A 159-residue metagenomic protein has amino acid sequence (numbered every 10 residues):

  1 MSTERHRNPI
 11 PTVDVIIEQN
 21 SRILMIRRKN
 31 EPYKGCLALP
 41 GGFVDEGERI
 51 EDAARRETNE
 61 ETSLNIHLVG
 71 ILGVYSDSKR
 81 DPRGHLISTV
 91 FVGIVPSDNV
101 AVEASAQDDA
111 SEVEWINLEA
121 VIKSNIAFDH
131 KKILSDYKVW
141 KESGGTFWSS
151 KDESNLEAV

Functional and structural regions predicted by a protein language model:
M1-D14: Acidic, metal-coordinating catalytic segment for phosphate/diphosphate chemistry, firing primarily on the Nudix
D14-I16, R22-L24, V90-V92: Residues embedded in well-ordered beta-strands
Q19-E60, L64, V159: Conserved Nudix-box catalytic region and its N-terminal flanking loop in Nudix hydrolases and closely related
I26, I133-L134: GIY-YIG nuclease signature motif recognition
A38, G70, V90: Conserved beta-strand segments that form the floor/walls of ligand-binding pockets within enzyme and binding domains
V44-H67, Y75-I133: Unchanged
S135-V159: Charged phosphate-binding loop/patch that engages nucleotide di/tri-phosphates or the phosphate backbone of nucleic
